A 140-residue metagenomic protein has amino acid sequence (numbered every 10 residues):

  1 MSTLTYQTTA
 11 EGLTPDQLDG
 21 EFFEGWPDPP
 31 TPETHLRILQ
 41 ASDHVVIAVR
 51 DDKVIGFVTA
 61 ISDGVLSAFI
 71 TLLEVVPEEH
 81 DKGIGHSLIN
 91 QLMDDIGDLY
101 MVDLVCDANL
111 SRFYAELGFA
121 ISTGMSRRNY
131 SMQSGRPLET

Functional and structural regions predicted by a protein language model:
M1-P32, M125-S126, G135-T140: Short amphipathic alpha-helix that is part of the acyltransferase structural core
A10, T71, V105-C106: Small/polar loops that bind or transfer phosphate-bearing groups
L13, V65, N109-R112: Short alpha-helical
T31-T34, L88-Q91, R112: A generic local structural motif
H35-D51, I55-L73: A conserved beta-strand-loop-helix scaffold within acyl/acetyltransferase catalytic domains
V75, D81-D94, C106: Conserved acetyl-CoA-binding loop-helix of GNAT-fold acetyltransferases
D98-S131: Conserved active-site alpha-helix within GNAT-family acetyltransferase domains
